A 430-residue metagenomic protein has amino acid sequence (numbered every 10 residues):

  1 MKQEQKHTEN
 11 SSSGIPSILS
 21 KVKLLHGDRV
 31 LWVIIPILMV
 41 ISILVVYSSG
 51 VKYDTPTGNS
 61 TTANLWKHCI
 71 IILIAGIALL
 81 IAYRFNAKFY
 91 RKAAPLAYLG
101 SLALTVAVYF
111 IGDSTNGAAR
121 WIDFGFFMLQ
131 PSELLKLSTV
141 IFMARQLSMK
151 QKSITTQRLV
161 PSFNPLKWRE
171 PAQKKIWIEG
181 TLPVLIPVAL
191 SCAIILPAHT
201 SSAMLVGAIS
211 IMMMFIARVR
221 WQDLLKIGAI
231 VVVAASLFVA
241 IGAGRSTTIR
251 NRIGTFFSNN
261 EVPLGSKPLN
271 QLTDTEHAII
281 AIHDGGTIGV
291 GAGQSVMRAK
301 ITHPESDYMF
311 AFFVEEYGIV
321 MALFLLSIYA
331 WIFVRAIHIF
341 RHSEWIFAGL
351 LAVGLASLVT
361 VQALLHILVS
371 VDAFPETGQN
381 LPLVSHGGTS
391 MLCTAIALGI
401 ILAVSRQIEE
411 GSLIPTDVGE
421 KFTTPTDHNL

Functional and structural regions predicted by a protein language model:
M1-L19, L147, Q362-L430: A juxtamembrane structural motif centered on a specific transmembrane helix
S12-H26, N59, L166-E170: Cytosolic juxtamembrane amphipathic/interface segments immediately preceding and feeding into a transmembrane helix
K23, A243, K267-P268, A299 (+1 more regions): Hydrophobic alpha-helical scaffolding
W32-S48, T55-Q271, A311-D372, I396-I400 (+1 more regions): Hydrophobic alpha-helical transmembrane segments of multi-pass inner membrane proteins, especially in bacterial systems
M39, S48-G50, S201, S295 (+3 more regions): Short linear Ser/Thr-Pro motifs
H199-M204, G289-Q294, P304-S306, F374-T377 (+2 more regions): Transmembrane helix boundary and interhelical junction motifs in multipass membrane proteins
L272-G291: Extracytosolic (periplasmic/ER-lumenal) interhelical loops and adjacent juxtamembrane/interface segments of multi-pass
G286-V320: Long extracytoplasmic/lumenal interhelical loops at the membrane interface of multi-pass membrane proteins
